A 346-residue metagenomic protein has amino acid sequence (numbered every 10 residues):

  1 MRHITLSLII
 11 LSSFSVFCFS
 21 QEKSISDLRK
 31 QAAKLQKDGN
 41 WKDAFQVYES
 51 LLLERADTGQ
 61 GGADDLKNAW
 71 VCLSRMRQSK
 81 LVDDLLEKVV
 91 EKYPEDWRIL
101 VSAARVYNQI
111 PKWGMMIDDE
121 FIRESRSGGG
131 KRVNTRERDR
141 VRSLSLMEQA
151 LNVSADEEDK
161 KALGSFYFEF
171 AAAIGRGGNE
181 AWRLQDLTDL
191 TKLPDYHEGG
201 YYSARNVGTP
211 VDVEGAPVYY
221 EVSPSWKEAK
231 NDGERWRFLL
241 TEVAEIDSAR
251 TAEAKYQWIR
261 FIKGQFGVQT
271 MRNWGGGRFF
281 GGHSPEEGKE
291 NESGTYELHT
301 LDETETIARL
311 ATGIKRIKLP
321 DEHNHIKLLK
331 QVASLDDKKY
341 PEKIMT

Functional and structural regions predicted by a protein language model:
T5-S15: Bacterial N-terminal signal peptides
V16-S20: Sec/Tat signal peptide C-region and signal peptidase I cleavage site
Q21-T346: Extracytoplasmic/secretory-pathway proteins
